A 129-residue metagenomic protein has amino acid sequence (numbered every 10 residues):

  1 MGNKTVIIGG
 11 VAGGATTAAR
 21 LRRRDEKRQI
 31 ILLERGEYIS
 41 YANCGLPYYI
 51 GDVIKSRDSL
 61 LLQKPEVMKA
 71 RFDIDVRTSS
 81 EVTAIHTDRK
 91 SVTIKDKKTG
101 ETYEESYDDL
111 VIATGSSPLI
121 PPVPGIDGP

Functional and structural regions predicted by a protein language model:
M1-V6, E66-P129: FAD-binding core/adjacent interface of flavoenzyme oxidoreductases
G2-R77, I126: Beta1-alpha1 glycine-rich phosphate/pyrophosphate-binding loop at the start of Rossmann-like nucleotide-binding domains
